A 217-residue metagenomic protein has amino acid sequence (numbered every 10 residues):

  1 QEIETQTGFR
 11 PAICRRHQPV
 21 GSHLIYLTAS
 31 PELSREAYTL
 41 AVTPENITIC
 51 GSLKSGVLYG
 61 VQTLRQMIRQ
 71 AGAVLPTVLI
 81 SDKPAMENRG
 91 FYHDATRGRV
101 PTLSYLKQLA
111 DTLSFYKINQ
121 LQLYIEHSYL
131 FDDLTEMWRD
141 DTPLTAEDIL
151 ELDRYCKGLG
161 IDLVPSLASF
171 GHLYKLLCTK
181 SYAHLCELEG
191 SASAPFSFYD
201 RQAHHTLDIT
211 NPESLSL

Functional and structural regions predicted by a protein language model:
Q1-R89: Contiguous, structured surface segment used for ligand recognition
M86-L217: Substrate-binding cleft of carbohydrate-active enzyme catalytic domains
